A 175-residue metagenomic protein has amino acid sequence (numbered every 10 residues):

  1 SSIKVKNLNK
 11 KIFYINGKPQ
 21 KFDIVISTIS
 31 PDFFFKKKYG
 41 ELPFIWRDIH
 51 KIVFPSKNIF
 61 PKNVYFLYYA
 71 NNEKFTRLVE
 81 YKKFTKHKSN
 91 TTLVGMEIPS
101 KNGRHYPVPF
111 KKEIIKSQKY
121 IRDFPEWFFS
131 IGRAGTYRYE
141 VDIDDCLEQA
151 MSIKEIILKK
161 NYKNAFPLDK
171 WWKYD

Functional and structural regions predicted by a protein language model:
S1-N9, G132: Short loop/edge segments at beta-strand edges and connector loops that shape dinucleotide/nucleotide cofactor-binding
N7, K11-D123: Mid-domain catalytic core of redox enzymes that form a hydrophobic substrate pocket/lid adjacent to a catalytic redox
R77-D175: Conserved flavin/dinucleotide-binding core of flavoenzymes
